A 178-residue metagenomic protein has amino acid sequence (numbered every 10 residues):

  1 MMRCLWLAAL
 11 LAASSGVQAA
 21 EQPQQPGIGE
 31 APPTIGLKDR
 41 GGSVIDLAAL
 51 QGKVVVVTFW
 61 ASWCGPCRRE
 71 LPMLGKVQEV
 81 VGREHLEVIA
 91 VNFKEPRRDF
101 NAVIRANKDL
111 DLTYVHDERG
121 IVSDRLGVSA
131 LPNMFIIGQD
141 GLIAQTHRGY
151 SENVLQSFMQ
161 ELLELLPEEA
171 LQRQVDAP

Functional and structural regions predicted by a protein language model:
M2-A8: Sec-dependent signal peptide recognition, specifically the positively charged N-region followed immediately by
S14-G16: N-terminal signal peptide c-region/cleavage motif recognized by signal peptidases
A20-L47: N-terminal "domain-start" segment that seeds a small globular fold
K53-V55, F59-W63, A130: Short pre-active-site segment immediately N-terminal to redox-active cysteine/selenocysteine motifs in thiol-based
F59-K76: Conserved redox-active cysteine motifs that mediate thiol-disulfide chemistry, especially di-cysteine Cys-X(1-2)-Cys
I89, I104-D140: Short, internal strand/loop/helix patches that form the active-site neighborhood or redox-interaction surface
I136-P178: Thiol-/selenol-based redox modules, centered on thioredoxin-like and closely related oxidoreductase domains
